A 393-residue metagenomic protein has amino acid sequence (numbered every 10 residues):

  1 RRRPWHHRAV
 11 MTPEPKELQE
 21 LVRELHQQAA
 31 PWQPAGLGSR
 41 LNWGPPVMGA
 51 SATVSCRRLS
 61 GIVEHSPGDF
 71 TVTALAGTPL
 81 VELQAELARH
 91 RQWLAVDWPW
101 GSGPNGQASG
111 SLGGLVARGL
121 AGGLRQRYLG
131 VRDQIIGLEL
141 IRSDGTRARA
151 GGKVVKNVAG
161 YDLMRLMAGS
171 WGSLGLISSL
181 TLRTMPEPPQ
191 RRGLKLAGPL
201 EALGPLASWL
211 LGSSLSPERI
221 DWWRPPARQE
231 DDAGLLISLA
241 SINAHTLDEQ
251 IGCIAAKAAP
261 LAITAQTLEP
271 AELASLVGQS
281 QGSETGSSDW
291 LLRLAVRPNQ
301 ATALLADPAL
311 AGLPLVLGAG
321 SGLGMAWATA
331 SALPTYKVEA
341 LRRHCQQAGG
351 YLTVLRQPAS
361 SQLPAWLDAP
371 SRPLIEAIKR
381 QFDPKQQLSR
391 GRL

Functional and structural regions predicted by a protein language model:
V10-P34, C56-G106, L120-K153, P188-L200: N-terminal glycine-rich flavin-associated loop
Q33-P34, R219-P226, L315-A319, V354: Short beta-strand
P34-R40: Glycine-rich beta-strand-to-loop/alpha-helix junction loops that act as flexible
P46-G49, R57, S102-Q107, L261-L393: Conserved glycine-rich FAD pyrophosphate-binding loop
V81-L83, E201-L206, N243-C253, Q300-D307 (+1 more regions): Short, conserved charged micro-motifs
A117, I136-T285: C-terminal substrate-binding/cap subdomain adjacent to the FAD-binding core in PCMH-type and related FAD-linked
